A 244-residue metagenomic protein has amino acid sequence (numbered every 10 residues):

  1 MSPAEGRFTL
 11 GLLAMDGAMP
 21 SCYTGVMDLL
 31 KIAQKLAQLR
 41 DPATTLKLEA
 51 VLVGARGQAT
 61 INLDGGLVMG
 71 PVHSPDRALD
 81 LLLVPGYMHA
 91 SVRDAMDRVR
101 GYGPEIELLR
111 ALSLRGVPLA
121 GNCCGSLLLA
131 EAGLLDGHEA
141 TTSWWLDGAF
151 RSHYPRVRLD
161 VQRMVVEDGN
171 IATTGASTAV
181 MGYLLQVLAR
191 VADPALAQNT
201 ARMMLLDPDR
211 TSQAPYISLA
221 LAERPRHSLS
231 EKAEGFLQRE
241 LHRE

Functional and structural regions predicted by a protein language model:
M1-L119, A130, A189, P194 (+2 more regions): Extended, subdomain-level signal for the structured scaffold at the beginning of enzyme domains
R7, Q162, D168: Phosphate-coordination loops involved in phosphoryl transfer and adenosine-cofactor binding
L114-L119, L134-E139, N170: Short active-site oxyanion
S126-G133: Catalytic DNA-binding helix-loop module of base-excision-repair DNA glycosylases/AP lyases
L135-R163: A conserved active-site-flanking secondary-structure segment within enzyme catalytic domains
E167-M203: Conserved anion/nucleotide-ligand pocket segment
